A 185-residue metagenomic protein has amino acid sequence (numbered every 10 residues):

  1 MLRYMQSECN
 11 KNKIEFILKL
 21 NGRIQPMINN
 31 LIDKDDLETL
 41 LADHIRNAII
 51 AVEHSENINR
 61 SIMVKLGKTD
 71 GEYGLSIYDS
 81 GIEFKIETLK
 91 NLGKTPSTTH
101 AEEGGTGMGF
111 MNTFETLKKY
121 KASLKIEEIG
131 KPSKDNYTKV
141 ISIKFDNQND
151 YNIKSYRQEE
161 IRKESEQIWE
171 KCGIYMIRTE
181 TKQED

Functional and structural regions predicted by a protein language model:
M1-I14: Short beta-to-alpha transition helix within the HATPase_c
I17, M63, K125-E127: Short beta-strand patches within cytosolic ATPase/nucleotide-binding catalytic cores
L18-L40: Conserved short strand/loop->alpha-helix "switch" segment adjacent to the catalytic nucleotide/phosphoryl-transfer site
D33-N57: Conserved ATP-binding N-box helix of the HATPase_c
N59-G71: Short beta-strand/loop element within the Bergerat-fold HATPase_c
G71-L75, K139: Short beta-strand element(s) in the Bergerat
G74-G104, S155-E159: Glycine-rich/acidic phosphate-handling loop/turn and adjacent ATP-lid/helix of nucleotide-binding kinase/ATPase domains
T106, M111, E115-D185: Flexible, glycine-/charge-rich segments associated with ATP-binding catalytic modules
